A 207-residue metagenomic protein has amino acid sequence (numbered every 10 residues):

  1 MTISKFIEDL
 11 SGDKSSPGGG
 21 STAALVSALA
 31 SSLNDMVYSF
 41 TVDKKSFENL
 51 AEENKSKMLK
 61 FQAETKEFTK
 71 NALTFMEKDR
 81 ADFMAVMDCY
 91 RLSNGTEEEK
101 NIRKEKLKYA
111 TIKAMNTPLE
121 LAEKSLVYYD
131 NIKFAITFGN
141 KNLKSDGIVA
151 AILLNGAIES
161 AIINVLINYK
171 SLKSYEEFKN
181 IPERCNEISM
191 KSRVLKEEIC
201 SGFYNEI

Functional and structural regions predicted by a protein language model:
M1-S16: Short, hydrophobic/aliphatic alpha-helical segments
F6, L29-M36, D82, L121-N131 (+3 more regions): Amphipathic, well-ordered alpha-helical segments in soluble domains
G12-D35, N142-A161: Conserved phosphate/anionic-ligand binding catalytic regions in large, soluble enzymes, centered on
L33-N54: Phosphate-handling active-site elements
F47-M84: A structural-propensity feature for long, helix-poor, extended segments
F61, T65-A72, P118, S125 (+1 more regions): Amphipathic alpha-helical coiled-coil segments
D79-I152, G156: Amphipathic alpha-helical interface segments
Y128, N142-G202: Preference for long, well-ordered alpha-helical segments
